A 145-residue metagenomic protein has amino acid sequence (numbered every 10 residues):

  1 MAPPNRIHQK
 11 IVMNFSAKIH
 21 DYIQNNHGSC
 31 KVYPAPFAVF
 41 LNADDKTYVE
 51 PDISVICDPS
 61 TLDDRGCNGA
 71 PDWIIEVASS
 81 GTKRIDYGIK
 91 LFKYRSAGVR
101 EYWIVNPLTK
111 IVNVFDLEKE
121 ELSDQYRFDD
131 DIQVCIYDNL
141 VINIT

Functional and structural regions predicted by a protein language model:
M1-T145: Gly/Pro/Ser/Thr-rich low-complexity, intrinsically disordered segments predominantly at protein N-termini
